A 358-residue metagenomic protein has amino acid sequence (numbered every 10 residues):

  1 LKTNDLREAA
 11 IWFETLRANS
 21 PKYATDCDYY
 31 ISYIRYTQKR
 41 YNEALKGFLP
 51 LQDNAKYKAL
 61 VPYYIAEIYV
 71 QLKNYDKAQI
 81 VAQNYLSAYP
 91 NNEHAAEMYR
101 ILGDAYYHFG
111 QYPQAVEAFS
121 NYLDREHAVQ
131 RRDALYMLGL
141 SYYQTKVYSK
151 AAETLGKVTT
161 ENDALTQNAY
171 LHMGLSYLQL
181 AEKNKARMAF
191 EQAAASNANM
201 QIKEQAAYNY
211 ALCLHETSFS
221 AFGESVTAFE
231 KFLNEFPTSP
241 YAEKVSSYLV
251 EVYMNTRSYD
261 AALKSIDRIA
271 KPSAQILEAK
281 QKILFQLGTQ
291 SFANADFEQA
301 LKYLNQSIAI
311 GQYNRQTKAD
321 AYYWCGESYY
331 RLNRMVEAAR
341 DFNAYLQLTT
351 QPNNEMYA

Functional and structural regions predicted by a protein language model:
L1-A358: Acidic, polar-rich low-complexity tracts and alpha-helical solenoid repeat scaffolds
